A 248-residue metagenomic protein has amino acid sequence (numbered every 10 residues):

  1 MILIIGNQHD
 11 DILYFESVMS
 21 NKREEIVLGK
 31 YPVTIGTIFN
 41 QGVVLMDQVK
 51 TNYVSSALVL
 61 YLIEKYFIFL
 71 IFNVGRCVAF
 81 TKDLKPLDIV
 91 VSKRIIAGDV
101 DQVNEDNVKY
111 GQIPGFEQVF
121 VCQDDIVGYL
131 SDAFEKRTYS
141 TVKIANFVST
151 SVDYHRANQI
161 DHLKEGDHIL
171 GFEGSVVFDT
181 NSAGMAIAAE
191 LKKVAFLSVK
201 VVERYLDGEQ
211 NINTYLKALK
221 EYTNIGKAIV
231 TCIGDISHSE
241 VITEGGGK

Functional and structural regions predicted by a protein language model:
M1-R23: Short, conserved "active-site rim" segments that organize catalytic pockets and cofactor/ligand binding
L28-G247: Glycine-rich phosphate- or other oxyanion-binding loops that anchor nucleotides, phosphorylated ligands
